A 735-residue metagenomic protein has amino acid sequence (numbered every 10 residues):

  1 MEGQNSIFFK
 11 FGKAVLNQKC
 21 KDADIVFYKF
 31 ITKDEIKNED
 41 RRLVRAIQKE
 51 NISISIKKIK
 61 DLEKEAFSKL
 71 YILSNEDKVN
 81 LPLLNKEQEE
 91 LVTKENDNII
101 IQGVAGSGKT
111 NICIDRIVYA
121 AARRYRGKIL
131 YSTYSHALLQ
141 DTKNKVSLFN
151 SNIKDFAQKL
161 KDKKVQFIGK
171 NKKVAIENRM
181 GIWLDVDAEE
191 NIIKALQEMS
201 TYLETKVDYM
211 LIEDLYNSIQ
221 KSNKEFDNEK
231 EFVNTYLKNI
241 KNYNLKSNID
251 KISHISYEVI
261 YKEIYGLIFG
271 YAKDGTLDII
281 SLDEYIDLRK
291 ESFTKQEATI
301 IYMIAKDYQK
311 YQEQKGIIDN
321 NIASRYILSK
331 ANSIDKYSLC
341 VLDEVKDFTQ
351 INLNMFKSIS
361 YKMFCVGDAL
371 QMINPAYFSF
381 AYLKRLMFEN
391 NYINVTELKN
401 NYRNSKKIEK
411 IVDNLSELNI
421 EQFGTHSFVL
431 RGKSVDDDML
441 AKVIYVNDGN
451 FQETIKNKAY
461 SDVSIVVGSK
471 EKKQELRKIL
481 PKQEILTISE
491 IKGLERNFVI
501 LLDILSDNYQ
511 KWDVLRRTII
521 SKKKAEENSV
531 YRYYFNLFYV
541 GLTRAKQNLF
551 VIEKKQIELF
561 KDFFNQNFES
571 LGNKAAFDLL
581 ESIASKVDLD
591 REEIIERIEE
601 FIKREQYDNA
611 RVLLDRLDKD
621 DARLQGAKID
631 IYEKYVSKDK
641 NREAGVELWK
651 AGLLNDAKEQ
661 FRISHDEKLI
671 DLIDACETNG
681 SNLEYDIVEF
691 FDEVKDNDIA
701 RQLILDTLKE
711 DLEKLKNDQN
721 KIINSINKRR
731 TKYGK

Functional and structural regions predicted by a protein language model:
E2-E63: Enriched for short, Lys/Arg-rich terminal
K58-K221, V540-T543, N609: P-loop NTPase Walker
L81-K86, Q102-Y119, R123-K128, Y134-L148 (+14 more regions): Conserved helicase motor core of SF1/SF2 NTP-dependent helicases
N178-I182, V186, M199-I318: Coupling/switch/interface segments within P-loop NTPase motor domains and analogous charged loops in nucleic-acid
N609-R611, A644, A657, A700: Solenoid-repeat scaffolds in large eukaryotic assemblies
L617-D618, A651-G652, S664, V694 (+1 more regions): Alpha-helical solenoid scaffolds that mediate protein-protein interactions, centered on TPR/SEL1-like repeats but also
